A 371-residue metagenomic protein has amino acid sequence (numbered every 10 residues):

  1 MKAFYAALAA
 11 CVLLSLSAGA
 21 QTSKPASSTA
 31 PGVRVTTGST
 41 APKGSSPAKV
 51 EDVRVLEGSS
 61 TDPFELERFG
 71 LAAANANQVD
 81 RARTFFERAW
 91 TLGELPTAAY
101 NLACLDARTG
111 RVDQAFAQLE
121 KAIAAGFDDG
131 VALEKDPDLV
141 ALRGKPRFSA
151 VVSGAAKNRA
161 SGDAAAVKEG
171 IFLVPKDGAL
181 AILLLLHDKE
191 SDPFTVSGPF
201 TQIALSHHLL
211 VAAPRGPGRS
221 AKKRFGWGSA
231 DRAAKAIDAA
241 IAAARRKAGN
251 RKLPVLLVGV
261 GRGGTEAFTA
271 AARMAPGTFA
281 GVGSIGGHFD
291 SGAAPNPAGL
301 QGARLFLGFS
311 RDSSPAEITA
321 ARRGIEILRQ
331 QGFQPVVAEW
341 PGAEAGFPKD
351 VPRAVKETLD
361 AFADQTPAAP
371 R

Functional and structural regions predicted by a protein language model:
K24-D52, V131-A181, P370-R371: A domain-start/cap signature at the N-terminus of enzymes
I182-N250: Serine-hydrolase catalytic machinery in alpha/beta-hydrolase-like enzymes
L253-L300: Primarily recognizes the serine-hydrolase "nucleophile elbow" in alpha/beta-hydrolase and SGNH/GDSL folds
G286-L359, A363: The feature captures the conserved acid-bearing segment of alpha/beta-hydrolase catalytic domains
